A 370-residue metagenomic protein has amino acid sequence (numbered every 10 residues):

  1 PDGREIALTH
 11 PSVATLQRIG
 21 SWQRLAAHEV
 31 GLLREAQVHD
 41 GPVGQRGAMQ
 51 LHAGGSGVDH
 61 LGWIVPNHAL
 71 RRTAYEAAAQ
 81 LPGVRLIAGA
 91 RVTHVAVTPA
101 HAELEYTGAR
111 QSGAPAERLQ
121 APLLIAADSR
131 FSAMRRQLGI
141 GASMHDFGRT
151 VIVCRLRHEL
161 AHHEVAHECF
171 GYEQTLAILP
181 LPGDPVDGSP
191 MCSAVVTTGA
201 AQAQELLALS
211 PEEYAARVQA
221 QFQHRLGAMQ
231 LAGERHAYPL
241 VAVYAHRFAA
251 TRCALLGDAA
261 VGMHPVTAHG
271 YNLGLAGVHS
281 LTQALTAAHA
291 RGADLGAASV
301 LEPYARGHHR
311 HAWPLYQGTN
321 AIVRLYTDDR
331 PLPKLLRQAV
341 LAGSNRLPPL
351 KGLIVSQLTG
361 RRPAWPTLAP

Functional and structural regions predicted by a protein language model:
P1-R34: Glycine-rich FAD cofactor-binding loop and adjacent beta-loop-alpha segment at the N-terminus of flavoprotein
T9-V13, E35-A36, L70-R71, R149 (+8 more regions): A general structural signal for well-ordered alpha-helical segments in protein cores
L16, A109-Q111, A116-E117, L123-A228 (+1 more regions): Conserved FAD-binding catalytic core of PHBH/FMO-like flavoproteins
I19, L81-P82, L347: Acidic-histidine catalytic/liganding microenvironments
L25-Q137, H145-T150, W365: Conserved N-terminal helical subregion
V97-A100, H162, G274: Pyridoxal 5′-phosphate
Q202-G296: FAD/FMN-dependent oxidoreductases across multiple families
Q283-P370: C-terminal helical "tail/cap" subdomain of flavin- and related membrane-associated enzymes
